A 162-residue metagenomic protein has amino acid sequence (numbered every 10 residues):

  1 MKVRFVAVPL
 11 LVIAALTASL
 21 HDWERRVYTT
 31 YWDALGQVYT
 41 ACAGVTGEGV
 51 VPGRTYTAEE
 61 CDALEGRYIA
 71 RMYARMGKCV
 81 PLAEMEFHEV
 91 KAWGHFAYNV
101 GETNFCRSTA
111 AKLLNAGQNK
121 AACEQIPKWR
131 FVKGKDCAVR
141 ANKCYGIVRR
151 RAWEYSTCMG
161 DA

Functional and structural regions predicted by a protein language model:
M1-L10, A14-G36, V45, V50 (+3 more regions): Long, amphipathic alpha-helical surface segments
G36-V38, H88: Extracytoplasmic
T40-C42: Short hydrophobic-aromatic micro-motifs
R71-S108: Active-site nucleophile-His-acid catalytic modules used for acyl/amide transfer and hydrolysis across diverse enzymes
